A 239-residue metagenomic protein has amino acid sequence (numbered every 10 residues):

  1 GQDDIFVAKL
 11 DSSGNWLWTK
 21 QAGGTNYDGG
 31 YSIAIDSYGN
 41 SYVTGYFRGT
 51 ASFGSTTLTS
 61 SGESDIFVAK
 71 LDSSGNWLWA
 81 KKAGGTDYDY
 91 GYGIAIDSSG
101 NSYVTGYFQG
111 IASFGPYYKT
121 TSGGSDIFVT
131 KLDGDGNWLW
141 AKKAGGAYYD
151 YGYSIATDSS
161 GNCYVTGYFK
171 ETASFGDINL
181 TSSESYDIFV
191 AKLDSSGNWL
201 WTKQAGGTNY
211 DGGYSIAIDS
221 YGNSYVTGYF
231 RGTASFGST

Functional and structural regions predicted by a protein language model:
G1-T239: A sequence-level/structural motif corresponding to short, flexible coil/turn segments enriched in small polar residues
